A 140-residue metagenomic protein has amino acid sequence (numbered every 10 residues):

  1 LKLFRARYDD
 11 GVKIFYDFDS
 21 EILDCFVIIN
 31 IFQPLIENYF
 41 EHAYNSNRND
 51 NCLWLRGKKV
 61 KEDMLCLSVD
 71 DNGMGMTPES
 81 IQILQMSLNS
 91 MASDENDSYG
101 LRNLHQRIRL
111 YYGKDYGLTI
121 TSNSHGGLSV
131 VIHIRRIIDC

Functional and structural regions predicted by a protein language model:
L1-H133: Two-component histidine phosphotransfer core
R135-D139: Two-component histidine kinase transmitter core
